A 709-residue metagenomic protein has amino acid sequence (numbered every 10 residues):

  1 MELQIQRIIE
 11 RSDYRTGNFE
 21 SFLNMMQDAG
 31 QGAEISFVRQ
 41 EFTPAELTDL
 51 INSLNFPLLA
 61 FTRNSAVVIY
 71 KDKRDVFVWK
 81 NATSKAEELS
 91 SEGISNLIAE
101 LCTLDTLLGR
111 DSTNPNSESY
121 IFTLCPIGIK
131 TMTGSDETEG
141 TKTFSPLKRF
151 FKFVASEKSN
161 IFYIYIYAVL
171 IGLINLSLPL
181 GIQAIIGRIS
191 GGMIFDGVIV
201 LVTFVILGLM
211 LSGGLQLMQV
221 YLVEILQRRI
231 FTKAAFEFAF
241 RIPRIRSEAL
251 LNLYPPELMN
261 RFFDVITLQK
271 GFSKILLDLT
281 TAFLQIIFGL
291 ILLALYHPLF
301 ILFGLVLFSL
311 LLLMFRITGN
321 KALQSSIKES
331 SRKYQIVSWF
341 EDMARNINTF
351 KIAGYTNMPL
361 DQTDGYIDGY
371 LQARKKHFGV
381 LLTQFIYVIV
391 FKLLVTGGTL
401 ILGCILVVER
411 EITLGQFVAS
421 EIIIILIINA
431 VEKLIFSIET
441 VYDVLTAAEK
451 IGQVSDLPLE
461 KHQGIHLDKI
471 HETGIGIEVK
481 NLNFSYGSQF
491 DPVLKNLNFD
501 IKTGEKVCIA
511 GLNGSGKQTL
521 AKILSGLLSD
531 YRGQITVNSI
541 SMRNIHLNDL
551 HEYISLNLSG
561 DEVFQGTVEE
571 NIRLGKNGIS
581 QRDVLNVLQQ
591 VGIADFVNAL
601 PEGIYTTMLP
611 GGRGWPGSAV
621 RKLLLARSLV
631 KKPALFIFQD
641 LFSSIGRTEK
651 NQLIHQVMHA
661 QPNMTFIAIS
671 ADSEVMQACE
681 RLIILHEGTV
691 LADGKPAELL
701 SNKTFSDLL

Functional and structural regions predicted by a protein language model:
M1-S177, F195-G197, Q219, V223 (+5 more regions): Membrane-integrated ABC transporters
D75, I161-M218, L222, A294-I301 (+2 more regions): Transmembrane helix-loop-helix hairpins at lipid-water interfaces of multipass membrane proteins, especially the type-1
I182-Q183, P243-F288: Juxtamembrane loop-to-helix connectors within ABC transporter transmembrane domains
T203-L211, Q216, D278-K328, T399-T413 (+2 more regions): Transmembrane helices of ABC transporter permease
F236, F240-E257, K328-F378, F385 (+2 more regions): Loop segments that connect adjacent transmembrane helices in multi-pass transporters
R332, Y355, G379, I427-D456: Cytosolic ends of transmembrane helices, especially the final helix of ABC transmembrane type-1 domains
S525: Helix-to-loop junction immediately C-terminal to a conserved catalytic motif
E569-P610, I654-H655, N663: ABC ATPase nucleotide-binding domain helical subdomain, centered on the C-loop/LSGGQ "ABC signature"
